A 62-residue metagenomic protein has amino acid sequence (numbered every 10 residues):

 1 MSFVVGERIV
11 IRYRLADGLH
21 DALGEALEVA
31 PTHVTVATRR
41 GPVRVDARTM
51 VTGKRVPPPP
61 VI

Functional and structural regions predicted by a protein language model:
M1-I62: Conserved RNA-binding domains used in RNP assembly and mRNA/RNA metabolism
